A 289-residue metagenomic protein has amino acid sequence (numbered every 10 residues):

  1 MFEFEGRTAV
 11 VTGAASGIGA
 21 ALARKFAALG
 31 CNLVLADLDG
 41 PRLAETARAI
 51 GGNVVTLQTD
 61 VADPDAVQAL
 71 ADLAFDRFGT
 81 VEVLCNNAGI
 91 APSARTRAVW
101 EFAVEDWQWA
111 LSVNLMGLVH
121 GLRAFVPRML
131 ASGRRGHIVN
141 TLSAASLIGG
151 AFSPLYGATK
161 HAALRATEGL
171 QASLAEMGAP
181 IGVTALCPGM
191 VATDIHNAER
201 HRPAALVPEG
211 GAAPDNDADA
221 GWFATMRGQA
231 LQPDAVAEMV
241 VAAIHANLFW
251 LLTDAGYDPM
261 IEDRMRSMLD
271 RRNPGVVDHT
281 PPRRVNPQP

Functional and structural regions predicted by a protein language model:
F2-L33: Canonical Rossmann dinucleotide-binding motif of NAD(H)/NADP(H)-dependent dehydrogenases/reductases, specifically
L29-E45: Conserved glycine-rich Rossmann-like NAD(P)H-binding loop of the short-chain dehydrogenase/reductase
G40-P41, Q58-A69, V104: The beta1-alpha1 cofactor-binding region of Rossmann-like NAD(H)/NADP(H)-dependent oxidoreductases
R95-V99, A103-Q108: Substrate-binding pocket helix/loop in short-chain dehydrogenase/reductase
L122, T159: Active-site helix of classical SDR
S143: Residue(s) in the substrate-gating loop at a strand-loop-helix junction that position the organic substrate next
S173-L251: SDR active-site lid
